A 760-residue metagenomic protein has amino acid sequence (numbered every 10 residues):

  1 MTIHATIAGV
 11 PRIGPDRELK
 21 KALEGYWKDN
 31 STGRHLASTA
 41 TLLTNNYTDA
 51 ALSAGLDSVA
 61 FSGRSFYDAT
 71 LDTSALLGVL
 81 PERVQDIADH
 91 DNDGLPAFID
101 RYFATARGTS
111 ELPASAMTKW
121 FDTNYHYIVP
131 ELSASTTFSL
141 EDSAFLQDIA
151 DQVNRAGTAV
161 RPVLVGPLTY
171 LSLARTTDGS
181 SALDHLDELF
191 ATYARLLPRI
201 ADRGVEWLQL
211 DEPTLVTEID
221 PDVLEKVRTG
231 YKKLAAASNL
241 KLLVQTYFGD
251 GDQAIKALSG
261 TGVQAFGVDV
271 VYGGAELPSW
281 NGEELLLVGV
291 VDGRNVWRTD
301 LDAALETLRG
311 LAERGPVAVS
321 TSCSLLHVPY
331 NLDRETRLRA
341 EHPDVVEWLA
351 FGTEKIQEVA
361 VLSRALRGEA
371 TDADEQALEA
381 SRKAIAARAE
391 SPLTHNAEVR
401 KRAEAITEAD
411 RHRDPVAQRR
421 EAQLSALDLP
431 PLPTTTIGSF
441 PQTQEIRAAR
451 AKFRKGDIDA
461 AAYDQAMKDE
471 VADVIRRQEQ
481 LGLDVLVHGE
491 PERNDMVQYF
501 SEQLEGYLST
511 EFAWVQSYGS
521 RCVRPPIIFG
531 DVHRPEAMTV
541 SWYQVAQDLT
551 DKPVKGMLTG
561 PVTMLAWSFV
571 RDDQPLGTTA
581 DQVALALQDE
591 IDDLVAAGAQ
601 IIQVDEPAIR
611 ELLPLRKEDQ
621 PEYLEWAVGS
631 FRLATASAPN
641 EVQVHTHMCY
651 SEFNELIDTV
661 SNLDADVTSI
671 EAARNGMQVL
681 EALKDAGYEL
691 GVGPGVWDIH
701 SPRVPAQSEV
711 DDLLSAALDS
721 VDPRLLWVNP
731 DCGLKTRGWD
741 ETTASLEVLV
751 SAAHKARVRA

Functional and structural regions predicted by a protein language model:
M1-A760: Domain-level signal for soluble alpha/beta catalytic cores
